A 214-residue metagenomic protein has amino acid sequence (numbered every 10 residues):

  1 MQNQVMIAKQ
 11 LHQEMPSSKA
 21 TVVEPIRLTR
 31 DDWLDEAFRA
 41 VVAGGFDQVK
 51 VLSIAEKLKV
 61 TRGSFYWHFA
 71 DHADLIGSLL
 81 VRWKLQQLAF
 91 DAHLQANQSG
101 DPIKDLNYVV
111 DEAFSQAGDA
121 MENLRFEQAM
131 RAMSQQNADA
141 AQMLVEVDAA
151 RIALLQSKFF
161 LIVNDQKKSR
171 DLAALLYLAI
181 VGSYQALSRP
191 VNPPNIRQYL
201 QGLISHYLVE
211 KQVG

Functional and structural regions predicted by a protein language model:
M1-L28, Q212-G214: N-terminal intrinsically disordered/low-complexity leader segments
I26-F38, I54, L79-Q87, L155: Generic hydrophobic, amphipathic alpha-helix propensity
D32, A40-S78: Helix-turn-helix
D32, E36-G44, A89-L94, M130 (+2 more regions): Solvent-exposed, amphipathic alpha-helical segments
H72, L79, W83-Q87, Q98 (+2 more regions): Hydrophobic/aromatic residues within well-ordered alpha-helical segments
S78, A92-L124, L176, R197: Hydrophobic alpha-helical connector segments
E122-Q128, Q135-V163, D171-A174: Amphipathic alpha-helical packing segments from all-alpha helical-bundle domains
A141-V145, L161-G214: Hydrophobic/aromatic-rich alpha-helical bundle segments in the mid-to-C-terminal region
